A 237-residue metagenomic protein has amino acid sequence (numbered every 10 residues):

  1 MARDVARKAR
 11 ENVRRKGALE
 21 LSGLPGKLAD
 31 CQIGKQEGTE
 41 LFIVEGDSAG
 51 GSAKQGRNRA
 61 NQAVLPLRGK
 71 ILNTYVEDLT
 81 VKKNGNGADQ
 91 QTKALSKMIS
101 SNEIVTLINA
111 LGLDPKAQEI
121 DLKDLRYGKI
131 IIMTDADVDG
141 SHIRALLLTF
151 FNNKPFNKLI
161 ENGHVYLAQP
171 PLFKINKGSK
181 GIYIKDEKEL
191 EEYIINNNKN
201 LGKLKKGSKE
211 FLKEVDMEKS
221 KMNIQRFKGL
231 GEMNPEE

Functional and structural regions predicted by a protein language model:
M1-E237: Conserved phosphate-chemistry cores used by DNA topoisomerases
